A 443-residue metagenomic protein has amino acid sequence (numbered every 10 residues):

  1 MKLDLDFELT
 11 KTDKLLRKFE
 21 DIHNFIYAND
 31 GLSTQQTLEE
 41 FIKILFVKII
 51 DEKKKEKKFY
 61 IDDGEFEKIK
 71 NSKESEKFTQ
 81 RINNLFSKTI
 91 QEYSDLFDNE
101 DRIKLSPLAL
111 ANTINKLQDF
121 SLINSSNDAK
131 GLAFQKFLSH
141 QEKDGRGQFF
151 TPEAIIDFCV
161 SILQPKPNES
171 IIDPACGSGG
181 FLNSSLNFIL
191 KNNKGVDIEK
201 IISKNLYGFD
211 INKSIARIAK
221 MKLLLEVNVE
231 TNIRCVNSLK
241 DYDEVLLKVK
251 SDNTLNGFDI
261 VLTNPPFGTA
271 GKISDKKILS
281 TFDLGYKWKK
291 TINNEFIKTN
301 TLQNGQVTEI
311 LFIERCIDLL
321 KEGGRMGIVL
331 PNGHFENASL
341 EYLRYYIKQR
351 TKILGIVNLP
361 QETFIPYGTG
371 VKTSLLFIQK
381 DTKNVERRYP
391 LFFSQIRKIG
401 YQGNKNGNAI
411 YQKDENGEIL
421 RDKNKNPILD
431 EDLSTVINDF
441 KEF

Functional and structural regions predicted by a protein language model:
M1-D4, K248, N253-F443: A conserved structural/catalytic subdomain of Rossmann-like adenosyl-cofactor enzymes
M1-E56: Accessory nucleic-acid engagement/destabilization modules that flank
E20, Q35-V47, A111, N127 (+6 more regions): Non-catalytic, well-ordered alpha-helical scaffold segments
F25, A129-A154, V160-L163: Class I SAM-dependent transferase core
F25-N29, K48, K116-S121, H140-D144 (+2 more regions): Alpha-helix C-capping/helix-to-loop hinge sites
Q35, I103, I123, N127 (+2 more regions): Conserved phosphate/pyrophosphate-binding and hydrolysis machinery centered on Walker-type P-loop NTPases, extending
K43-S139: Long recognition/docking surfaces used for binding and targeting
Q148-T263, G268-I273, L330-G333, A338 (+3 more regions): Conserved S-adenosyl-L-methionine
